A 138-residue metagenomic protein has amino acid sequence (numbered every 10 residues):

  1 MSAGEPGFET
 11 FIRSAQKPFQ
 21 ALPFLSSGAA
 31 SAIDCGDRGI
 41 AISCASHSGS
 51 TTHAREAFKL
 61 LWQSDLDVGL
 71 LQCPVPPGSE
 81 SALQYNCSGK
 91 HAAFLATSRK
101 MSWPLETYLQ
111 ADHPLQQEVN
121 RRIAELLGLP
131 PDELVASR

Functional and structural regions predicted by a protein language model:
M1-A3: A short, well-structured edge-of-sheet supersecondary motif
E5-R13: Alpha-helix N-cap/helix-initiation motif
G7, F24-G28, S46-S48: Short glycine-rich, polar/acidic loop-and-turn segments at beta strand-coil junctions
I12-A29: Active-site SXXK
S31-I33: Conserved catalytic cysteine-centered active-site region of acyl-thioester-dependent Claisen-condensing enzymes
C35-R138: Active-site-adjacent helix/loop patches that line small-molecule binding or acyl-intermediate pockets
